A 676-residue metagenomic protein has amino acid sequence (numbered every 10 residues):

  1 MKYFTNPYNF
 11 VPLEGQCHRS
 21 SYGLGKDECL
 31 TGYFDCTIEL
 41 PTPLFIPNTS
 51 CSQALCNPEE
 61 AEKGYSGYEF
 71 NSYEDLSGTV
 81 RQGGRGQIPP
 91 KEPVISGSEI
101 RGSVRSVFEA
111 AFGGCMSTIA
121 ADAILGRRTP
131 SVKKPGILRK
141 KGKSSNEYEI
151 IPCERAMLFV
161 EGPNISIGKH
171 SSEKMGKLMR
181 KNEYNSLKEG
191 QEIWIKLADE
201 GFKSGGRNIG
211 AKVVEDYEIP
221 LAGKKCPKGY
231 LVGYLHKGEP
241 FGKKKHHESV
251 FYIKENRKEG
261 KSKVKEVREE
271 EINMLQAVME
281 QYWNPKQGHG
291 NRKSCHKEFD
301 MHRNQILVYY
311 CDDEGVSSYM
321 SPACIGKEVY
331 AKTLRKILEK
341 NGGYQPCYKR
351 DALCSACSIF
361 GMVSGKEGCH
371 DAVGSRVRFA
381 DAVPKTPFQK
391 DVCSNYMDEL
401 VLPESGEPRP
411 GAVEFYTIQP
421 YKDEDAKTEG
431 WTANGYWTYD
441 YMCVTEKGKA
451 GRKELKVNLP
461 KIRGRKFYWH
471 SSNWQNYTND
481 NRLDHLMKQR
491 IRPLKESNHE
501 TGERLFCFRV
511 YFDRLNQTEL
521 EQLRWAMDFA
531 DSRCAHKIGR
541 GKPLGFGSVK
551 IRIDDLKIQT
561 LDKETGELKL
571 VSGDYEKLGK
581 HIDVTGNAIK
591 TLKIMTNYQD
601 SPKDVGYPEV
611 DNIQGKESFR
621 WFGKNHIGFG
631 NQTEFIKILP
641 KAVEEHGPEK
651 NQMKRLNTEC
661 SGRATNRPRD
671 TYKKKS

Functional and structural regions predicted by a protein language model:
M1-S676: Basic, Gly/Ser/Thr-rich N-terminal segments that form RNA-phosphate-binding interfaces in CRISPR RAMP
